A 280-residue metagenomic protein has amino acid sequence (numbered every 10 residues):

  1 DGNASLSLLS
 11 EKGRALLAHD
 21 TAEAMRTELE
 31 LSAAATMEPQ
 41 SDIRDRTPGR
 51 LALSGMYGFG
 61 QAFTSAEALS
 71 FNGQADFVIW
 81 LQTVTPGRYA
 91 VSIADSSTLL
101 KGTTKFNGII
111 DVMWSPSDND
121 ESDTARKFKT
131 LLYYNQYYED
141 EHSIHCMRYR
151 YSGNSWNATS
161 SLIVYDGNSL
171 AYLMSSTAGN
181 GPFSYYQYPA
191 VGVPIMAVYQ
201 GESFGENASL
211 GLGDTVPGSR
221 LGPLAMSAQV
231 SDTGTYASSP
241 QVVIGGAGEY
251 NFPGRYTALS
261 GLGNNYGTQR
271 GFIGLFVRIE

Functional and structural regions predicted by a protein language model:
D1-E280: Trimeric viral appendage architectures of receptor-binding fibers, tailspike depolymerases, and tail needles
